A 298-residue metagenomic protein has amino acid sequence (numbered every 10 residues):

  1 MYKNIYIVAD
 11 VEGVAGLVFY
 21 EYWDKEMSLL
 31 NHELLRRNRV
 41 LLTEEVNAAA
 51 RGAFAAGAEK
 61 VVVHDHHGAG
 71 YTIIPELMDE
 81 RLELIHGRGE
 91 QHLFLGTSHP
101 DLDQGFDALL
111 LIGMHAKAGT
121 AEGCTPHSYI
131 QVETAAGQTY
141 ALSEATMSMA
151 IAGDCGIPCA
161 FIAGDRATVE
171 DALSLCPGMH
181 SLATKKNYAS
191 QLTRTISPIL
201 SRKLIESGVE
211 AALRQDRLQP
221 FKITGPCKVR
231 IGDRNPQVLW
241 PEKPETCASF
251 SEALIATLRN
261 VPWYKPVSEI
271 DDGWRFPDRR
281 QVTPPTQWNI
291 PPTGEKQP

Functional and structural regions predicted by a protein language model:
K3-M27, N38-L42: N-terminal glycine-rich anion-binding loops that anchor highly charged ligand groups
V8-A9, H64-D65, L109-M114, I162-A163 (+1 more regions): Short beta-strand segments
G16-E21, E33, V40, E44-Q104: Glycine-rich nucleotide/cofactor/substrate-binding loop typically near the N-terminus or early in the first domain
F19-R37, H127-G137: A solvent-exposed, charged loop/short amphipathic helix patch at secondary-structure junctions
E80-G96, T134, A141, M179-S190: Acidic, His- and aromatic-enriched active-site or binding-groove loops in soluble protein domains that engage sugars
H92-F94, Y129-C155, A163-A167: Active-site glycine-rich loop that binds ribose-phosphate moieties when present
I151-A212: Active-site rim beta-loop-alpha module in soluble metabolic enzymes
S201-P298: C-terminal accessory domains and tails appended to enzymatic cores
